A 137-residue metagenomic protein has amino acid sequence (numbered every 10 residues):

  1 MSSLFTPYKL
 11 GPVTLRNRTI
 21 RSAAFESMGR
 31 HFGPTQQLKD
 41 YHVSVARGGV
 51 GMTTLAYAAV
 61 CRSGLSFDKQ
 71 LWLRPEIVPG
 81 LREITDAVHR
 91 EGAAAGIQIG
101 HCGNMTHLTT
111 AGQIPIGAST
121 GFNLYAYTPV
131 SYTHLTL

Functional and structural regions predicted by a protein language model:
M1-I20: N-terminal amphipathic alpha-helix/helix-capping segment at the start of soluble metabolic enzymes
S22-R30, F67-L71: Short, basic, glycine/proline-bearing loop/turn elements
E26, A58-C61, F122-L124: Short connector loops/turns at beta-strand edges and beta->alpha or beta->beta junctions
P34-V45: Short, acidic/polar
Y41, I77-I84: A general structural detector for well-ordered alpha-helical segments in enzyme core domains, enriched
A46, V50-T54, E83-V130: Glycine-rich, aromatic-flanked loop segments that form ligand/cofactor-binding clefts across common enzyme folds
L55-I77, H101-T109: Glycine-rich, proline-tolerant flexible connector loops at the mouths of alpha/beta enzymes
T133-L137: Conserved small/polar residues in nucleotide/adenosyl-binding loops
